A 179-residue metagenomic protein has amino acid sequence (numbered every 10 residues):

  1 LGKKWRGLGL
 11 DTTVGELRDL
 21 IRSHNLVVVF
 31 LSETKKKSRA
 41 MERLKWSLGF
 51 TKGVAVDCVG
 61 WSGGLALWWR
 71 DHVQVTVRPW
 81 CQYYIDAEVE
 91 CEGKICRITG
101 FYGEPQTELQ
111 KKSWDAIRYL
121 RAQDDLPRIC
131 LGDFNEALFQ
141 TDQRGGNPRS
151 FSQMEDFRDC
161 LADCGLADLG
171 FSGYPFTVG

Functional and structural regions predicted by a protein language model:
L1-G179: A shared catalytic/ligand-binding motif for oxyanion handling
